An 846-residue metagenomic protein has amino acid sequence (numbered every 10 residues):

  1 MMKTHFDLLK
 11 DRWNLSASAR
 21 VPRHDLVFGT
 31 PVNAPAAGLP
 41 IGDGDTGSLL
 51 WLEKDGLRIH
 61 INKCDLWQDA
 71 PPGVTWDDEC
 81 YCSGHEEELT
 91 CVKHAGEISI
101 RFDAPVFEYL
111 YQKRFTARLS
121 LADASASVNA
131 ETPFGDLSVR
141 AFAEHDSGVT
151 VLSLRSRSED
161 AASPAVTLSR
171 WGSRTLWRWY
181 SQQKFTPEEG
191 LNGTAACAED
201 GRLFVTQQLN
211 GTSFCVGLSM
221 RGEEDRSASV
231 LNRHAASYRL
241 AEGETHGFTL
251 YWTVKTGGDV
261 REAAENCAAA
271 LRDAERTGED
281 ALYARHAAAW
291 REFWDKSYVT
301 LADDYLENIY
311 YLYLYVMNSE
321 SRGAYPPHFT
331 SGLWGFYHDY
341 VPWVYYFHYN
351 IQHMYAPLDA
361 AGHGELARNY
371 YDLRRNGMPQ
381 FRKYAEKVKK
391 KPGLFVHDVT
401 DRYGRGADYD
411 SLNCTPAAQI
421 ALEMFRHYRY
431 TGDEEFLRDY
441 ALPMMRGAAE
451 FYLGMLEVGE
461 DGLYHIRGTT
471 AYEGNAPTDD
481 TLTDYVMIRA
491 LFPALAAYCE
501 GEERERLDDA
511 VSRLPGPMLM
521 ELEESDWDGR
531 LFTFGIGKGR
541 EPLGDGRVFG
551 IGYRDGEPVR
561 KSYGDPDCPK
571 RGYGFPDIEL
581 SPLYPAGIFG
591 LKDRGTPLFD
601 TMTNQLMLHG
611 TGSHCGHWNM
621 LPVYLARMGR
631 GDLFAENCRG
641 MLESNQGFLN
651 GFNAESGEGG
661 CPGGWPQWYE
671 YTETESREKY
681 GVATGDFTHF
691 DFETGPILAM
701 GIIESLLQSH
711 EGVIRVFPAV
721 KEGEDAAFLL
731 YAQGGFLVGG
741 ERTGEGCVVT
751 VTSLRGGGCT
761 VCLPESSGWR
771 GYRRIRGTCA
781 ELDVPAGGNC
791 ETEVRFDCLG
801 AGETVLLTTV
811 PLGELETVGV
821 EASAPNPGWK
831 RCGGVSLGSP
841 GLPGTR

Functional and structural regions predicted by a protein language model:
M2-A36, I41-V344, H363-G364, R374-K383 (+1 more regions): Acidic/polar, glycine-enriched structural segments that form the non-catalytic walls/loops of the carbohydrate-binding
E88-Y111, T116, T688-G739, C747: Catalytic cores of secreted or luminal carbohydrate-active enzymes
T132-R140, E144-V149, A421, R426-P443 (+2 more regions): A conserved hydrophobic secondary-structure block that centers on an alpha-helix together with its immediately flanking
H145-L154, G734-T760: Carbohydrate-binding surface patches
A162-W171, T752-S767: Surface-exposed beta-strand/loop patches in extracellular or lumenal glycoproteins
R178-Y180, C762-C779: Solvent-exposed beta-hairpin/edge-strand motifs
F347-K383, T400-G404, Y409-E434, D439-L442 (+2 more regions): Active-site core of glycosidic bond-cleaving carbohydrate-active enzymes
G447, F451-Y498: Acidic/histidine-rich catalytic neighborhood
